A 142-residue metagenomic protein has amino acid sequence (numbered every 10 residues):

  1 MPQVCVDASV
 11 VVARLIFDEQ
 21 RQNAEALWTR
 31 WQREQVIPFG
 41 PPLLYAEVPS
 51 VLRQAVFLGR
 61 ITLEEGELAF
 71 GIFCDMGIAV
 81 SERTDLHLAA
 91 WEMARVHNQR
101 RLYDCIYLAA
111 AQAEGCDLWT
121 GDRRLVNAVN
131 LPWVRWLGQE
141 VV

Functional and structural regions predicted by a protein language model:
M1-L43, A55-L68, V141-V142: Short, well-structured N-terminal submotif of metal-dependent ribonuclease cores
M1-Q3, V96, L108-V142: Acidic, PIN/NYN-like endoribonuclease modules and their adjacent C-terminal/linker elements
V10-V11, E47-V51, A69-I72, A89-A90: A general alpha-helix detector
N23, E47, A89, N127-A128: Phosphate- and divalent-cation-binding pockets in alpha/beta enzyme and binding domains that engage nucleotide-derived
Q35-F39, C74, D117: Short loop->beta-strand "edge-of-pocket" segments that line small-molecule binding or catalytic clefts across diverse
P41-Y45, E65, L86-A89, Y107: Short, conserved alpha-helical segments within structured domains
S50-F57, A113: Short glycine/serine- and small hydrophobic-enriched flexible loop segments
G77-G121: Active-site neighborhoods of divalent-metal-dependent phosphate/nucleic-acid chemistry enzymes
